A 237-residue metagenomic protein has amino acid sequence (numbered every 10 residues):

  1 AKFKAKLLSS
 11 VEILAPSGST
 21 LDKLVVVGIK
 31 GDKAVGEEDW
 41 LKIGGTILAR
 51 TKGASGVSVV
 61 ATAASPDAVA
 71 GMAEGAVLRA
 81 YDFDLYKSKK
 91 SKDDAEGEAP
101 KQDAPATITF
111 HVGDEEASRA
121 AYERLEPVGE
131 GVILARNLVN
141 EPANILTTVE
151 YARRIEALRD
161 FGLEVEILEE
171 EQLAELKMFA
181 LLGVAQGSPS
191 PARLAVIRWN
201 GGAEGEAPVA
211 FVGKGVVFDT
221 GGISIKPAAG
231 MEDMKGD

Functional and structural regions predicted by a protein language model:
A1-G215, T220, A228, D233: Short amphipathic alpha-helical segment within the helicase RecA-like ATPase core that mediates nucleic-acid
K235-D237: Active-site nucleophile and cofactor-binding loops and adjacent substrate-binding regions of central metabolic enzymes
